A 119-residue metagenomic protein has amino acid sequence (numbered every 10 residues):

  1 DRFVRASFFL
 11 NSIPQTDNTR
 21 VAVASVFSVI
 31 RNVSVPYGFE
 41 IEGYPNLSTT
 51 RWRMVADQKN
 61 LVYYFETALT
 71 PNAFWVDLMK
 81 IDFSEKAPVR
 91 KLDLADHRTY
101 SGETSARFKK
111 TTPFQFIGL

Functional and structural regions predicted by a protein language model:
D1-L119: C-terminus-biased signal that marks the final domain/tail of proteins
